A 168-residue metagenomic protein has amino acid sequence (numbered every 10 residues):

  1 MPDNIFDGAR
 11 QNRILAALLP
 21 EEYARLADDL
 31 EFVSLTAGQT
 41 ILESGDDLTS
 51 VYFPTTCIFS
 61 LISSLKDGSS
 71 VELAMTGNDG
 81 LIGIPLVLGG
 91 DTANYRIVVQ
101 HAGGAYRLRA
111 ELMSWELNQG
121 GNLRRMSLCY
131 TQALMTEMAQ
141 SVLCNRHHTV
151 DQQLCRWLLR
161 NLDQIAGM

Functional and structural regions predicted by a protein language model:
M1-T36, L81, L86-V87, Q153: Cyclic nucleotide-binding regulatory module and flanking cytosolic helices
A16, V33, Y52, A74 (+3 more regions): Residues that recognize and position ribonucleotide moieties
A24, L42, Y106, S114: Nucleotide phosphate-binding site architecture
L26, I62, I84-P85, E116 (+1 more regions): Residues that scaffold the ATP/ADP-binding catalytic core of kinase and kinase-like folds
V33-S34, I41-S44, N161-Q164: Small beta-barrel nucleic-acid-binding modules, principally OB-folds
Q39-A102: Cyclic nucleotide-binding regulatory domains
H101, L117-M168: Polybasic "coupling" helices that flank or enter modular domains
